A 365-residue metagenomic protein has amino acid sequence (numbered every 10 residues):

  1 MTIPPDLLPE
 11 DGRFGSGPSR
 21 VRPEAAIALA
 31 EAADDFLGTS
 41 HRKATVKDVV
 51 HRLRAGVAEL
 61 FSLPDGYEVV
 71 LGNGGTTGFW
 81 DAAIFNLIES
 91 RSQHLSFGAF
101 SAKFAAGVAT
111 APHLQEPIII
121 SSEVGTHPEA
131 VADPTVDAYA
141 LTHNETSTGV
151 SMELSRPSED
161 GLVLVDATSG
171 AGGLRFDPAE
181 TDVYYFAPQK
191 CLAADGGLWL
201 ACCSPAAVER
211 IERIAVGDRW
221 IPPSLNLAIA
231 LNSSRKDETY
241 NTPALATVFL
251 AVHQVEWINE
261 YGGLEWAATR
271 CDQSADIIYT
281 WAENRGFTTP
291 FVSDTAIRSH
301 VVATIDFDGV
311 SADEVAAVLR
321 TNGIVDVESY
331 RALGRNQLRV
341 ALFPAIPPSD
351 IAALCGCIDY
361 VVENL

Functional and structural regions predicted by a protein language model:
M1-S40: N-terminal "arm"/small-domain region of PLP-dependent enzymes with the aminotransferase-like
D6, D11, A332, N336-L365: PLP-dependent enzyme catalytic core of the Aspartate aminotransferase-like
R20, Q189-Y279: Active-site C-terminal subdomain of aminotransferase-like
A33-A82, A106-G107: Conserved N-terminal alpha-helix of the aminotransferase class I/II PLP-enzyme fold
T77-D137: PLP-dependent aminotransferase-like
S121-G172, V183: Active-site phosphate-binding strand-loop segment of PLP-dependent enzymes
P178-Q189, W199: Conserved active-site segment immediately N-terminal to the catalytic lysine that forms the internal aldimine
T288-L319: Conserved PLP-binding catalytic core of the aspartate aminotransferase-like
